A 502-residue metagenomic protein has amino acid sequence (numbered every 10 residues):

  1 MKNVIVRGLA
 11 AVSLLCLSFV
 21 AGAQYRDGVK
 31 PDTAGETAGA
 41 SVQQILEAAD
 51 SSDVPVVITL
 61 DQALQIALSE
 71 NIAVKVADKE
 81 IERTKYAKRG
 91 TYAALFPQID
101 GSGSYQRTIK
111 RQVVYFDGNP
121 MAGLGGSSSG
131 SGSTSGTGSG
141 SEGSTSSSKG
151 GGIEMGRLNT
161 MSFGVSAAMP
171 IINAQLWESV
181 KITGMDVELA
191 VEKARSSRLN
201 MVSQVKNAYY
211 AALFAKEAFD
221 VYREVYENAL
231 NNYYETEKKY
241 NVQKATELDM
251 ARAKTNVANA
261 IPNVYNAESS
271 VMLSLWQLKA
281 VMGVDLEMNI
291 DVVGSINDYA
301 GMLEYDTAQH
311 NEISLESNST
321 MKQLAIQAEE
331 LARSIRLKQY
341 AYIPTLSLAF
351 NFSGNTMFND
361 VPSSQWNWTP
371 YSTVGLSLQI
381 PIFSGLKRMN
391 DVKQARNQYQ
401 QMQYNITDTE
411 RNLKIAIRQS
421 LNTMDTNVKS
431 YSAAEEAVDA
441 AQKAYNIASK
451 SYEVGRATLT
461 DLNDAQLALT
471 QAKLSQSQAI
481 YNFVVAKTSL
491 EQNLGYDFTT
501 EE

Functional and structural regions predicted by a protein language model:
K2-R7, A11, G22-T33, L46-D50 (+3 more regions): Acidic, low-complexity, intrinsically disordered peripheral segments
Q24-S104, K110-R111, L286, V292-E329 (+3 more regions): Bacterial Sec-pathway N-terminal export signals of envelope proteins
Q44-P55, S102-V165, G294-L303, R336 (+2 more regions): Small/polar, glycine/serine/threonine/aspartate-rich low-complexity segments that form flexible
K75-K79, Y92, M155-L158, I171-R198 (+7 more regions): Sec/SRP-type N-terminal targeting helices
K88, R198-I313, T423, N427: Periplasmic alpha-helical coiled-coil/stalk elements that build and connect Gram-negative outer-membrane
A93, N259-V284, D439-Y496: Short segments within alpha-helical structural elements
G184, E247-N256, L459-L467: Short, charged, amphipathic alpha-helical segments
